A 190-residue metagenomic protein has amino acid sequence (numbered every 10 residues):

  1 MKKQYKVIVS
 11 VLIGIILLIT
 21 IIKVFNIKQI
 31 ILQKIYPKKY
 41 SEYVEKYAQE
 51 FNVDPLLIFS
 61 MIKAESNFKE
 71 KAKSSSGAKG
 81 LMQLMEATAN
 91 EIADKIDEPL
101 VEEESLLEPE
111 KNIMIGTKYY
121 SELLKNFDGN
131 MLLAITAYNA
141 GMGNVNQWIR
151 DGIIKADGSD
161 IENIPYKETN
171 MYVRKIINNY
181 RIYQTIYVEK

Functional and structural regions predicted by a protein language model:
M1-I21: N-terminal Sec-pathway targeting helices
I22-K190: Catalytic glycan-binding domains that act on GlcNAc-containing polysaccharides
